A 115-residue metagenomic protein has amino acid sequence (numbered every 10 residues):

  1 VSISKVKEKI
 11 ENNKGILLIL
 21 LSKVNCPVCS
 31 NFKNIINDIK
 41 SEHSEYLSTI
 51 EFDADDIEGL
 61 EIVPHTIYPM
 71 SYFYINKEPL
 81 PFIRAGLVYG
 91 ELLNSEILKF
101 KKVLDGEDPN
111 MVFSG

Functional and structural regions predicted by a protein language model:
V1, L21, K33, K40 (+2 more regions): Thiol-based oxidoreductase modules, predominantly thioredoxin-like and allied folds used for disulfide exchange
S4-K7, L18-L21, S30, P69 (+3 more regions): A structural signal for the main folded, soluble domain(s) of proteins
K5-S41: Local sequence-structure signature of Cys/Sec-based thiol-disulfide redox active-site neighborhoods
E8-I10, G59-P64: Short amphipathic alpha-helix with an adjacent loop that forms part of the alpha/beta core around
K9, K14-I16, N37, S44 (+4 more regions): Domain-level signature for proteins that mediate thiol-based redox and metal-cofactor handling
K23-C26, D55, L87: Short, surface-exposed acidic/glycine-rich loop or hinge patches that mediate macromolecular interfaces
P27-V28, E58-G59, E91: Eukaryotic short linear interaction motifs
I67, Y72-S114: Non-catalytic, surface beta->alpha helical segment in thiol-disulfide oxidoreductase systems
